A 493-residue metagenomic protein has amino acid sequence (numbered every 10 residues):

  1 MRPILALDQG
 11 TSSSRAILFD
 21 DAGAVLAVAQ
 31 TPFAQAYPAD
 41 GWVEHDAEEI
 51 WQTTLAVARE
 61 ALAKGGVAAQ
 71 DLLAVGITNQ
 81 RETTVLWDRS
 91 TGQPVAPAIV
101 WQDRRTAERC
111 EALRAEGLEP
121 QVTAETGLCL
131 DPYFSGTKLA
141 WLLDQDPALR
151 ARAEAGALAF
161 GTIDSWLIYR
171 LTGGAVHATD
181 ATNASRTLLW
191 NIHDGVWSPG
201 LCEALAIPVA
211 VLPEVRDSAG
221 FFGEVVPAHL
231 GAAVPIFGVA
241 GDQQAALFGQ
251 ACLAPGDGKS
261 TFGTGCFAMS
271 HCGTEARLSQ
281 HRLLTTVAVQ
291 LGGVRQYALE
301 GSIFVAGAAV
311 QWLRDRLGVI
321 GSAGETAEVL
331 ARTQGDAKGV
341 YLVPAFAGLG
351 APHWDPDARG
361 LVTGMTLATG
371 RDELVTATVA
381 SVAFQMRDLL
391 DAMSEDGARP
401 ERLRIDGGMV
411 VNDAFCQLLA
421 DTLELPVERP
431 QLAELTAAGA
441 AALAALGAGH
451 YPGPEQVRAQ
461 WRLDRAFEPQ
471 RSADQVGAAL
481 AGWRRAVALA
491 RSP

Functional and structural regions predicted by a protein language model:
M1-A96, A124, E214, L230-P235 (+4 more regions): N-terminal glycine/serine-rich phosphate-binding loop of ATP-dependent small-molecule kinases, especially carbohydrate
L5-L7, A107, L113-H177, L188-P199 (+2 more regions): Active-site core segments that coordinate phosphate-bearing ligands/cofactors across diverse enzyme families
F33, N79, Q102, A219 (+2 more regions): Residues that line or immediately flank small-molecule/substrate-binding pockets and catalytic motifs
D46, D103, D242: Short, conserved phosphate/pyrophosphate- and ester-handling motifs at nucleotide-, phospho-/glycolipid
A63-W101, T126-S135, I168-N191, R216 (+1 more regions): Short beta-strand-loop/turn "lid" adjacent to the catalytic site in phosphate-handling enzymes
L205-G220: A conserved helix-loop-beta module that forms one wall/lid of the active-site cleft in ATP-utilizing catalytic domains
